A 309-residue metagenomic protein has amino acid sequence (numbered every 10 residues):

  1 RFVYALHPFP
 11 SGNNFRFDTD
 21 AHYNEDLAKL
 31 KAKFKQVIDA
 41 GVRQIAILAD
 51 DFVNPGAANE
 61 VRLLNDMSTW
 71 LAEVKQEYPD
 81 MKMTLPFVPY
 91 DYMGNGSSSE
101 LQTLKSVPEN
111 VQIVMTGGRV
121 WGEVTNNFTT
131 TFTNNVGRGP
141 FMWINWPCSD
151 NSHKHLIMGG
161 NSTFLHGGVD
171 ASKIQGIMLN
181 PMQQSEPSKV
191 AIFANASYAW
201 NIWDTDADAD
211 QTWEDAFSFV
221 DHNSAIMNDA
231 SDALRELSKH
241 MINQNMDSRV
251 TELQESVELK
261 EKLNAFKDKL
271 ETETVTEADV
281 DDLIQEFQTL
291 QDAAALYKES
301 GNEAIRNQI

Functional and structural regions predicted by a protein language model:
R1, L27-R43, M83-L85, W213-F217 (+1 more regions): Extended, compositionally biased low-complexity polar/Lys-Gly-rich tracts and adjacent boundary/linker regions are
R1-Y78: Substrate-binding cleft of carbohydrate-active enzyme catalytic domains
Y4, Y23, Y78, Y90-Y92 (+5 more regions): Sequence-level detector for tyrosine residue identity
H7, H22, H153-H155, H166 (+2 more regions): Histidine (H) residue identity feature
V37, S98-L104, T129, T133 (+4 more regions): Intrinsically disordered, low-complexity regions
F52-D210: Catalytic-core regions of glycoside hydrolase
D204-I309: C-terminal functional modules
